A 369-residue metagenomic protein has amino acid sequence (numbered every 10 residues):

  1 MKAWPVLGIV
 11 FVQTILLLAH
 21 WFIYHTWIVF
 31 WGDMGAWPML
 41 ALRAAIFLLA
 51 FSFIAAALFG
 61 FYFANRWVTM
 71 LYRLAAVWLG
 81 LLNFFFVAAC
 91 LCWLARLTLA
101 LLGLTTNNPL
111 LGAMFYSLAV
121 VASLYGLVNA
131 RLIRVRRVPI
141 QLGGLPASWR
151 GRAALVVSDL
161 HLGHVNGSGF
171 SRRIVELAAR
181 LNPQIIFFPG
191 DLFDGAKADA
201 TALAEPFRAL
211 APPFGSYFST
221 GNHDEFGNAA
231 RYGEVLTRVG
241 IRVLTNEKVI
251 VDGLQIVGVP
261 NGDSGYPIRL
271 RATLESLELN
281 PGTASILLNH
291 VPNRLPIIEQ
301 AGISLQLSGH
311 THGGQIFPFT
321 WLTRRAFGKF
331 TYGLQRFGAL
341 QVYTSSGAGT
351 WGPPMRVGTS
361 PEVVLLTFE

Functional and structural regions predicted by a protein language model:
M1-R131: Non-catalytic terminal accessory segments
W31-M34, F47-F53, P109, V128-V135 (+3 more regions): Short, mixed-charge, low-aromatic patches
T105-R150, A154-V156, L162-G167: Canonical alpha-helical transmembrane segment with a positive-inside/aromatic-interface signature
Q141-E369: Soluble catalytic domains of enzymes that build or remodel membrane lipids, polysaccharides, and related
